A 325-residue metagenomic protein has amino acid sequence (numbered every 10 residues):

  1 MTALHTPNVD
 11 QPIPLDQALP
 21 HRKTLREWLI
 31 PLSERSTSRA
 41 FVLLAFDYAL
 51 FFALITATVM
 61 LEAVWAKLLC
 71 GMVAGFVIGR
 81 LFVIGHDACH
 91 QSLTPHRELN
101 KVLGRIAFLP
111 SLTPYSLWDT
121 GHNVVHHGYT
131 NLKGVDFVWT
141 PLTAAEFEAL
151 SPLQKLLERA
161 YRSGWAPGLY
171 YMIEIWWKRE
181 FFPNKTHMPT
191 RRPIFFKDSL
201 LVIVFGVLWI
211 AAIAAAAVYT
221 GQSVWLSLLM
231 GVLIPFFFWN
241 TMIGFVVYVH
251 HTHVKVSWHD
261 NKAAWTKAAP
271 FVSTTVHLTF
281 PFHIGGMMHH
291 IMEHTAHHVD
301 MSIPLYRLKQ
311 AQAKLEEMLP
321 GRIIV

Functional and structural regions predicted by a protein language model:
T2-H5, V9-I13, W28-I30, V254-W258 (+1 more regions): Polar-ligand-bearing catalytic/cofactor-coordination segments of membrane-embedded or membrane-tethered inner-membrane
T2-L25, G164-E180: Short, charged cytosolic
T24-R26, V59-M72, Y129, L228-G231 (+2 more regions): Short, motif-level signal for alpha-helix interfacial/capping segments enriched in acidic residues and aromatics/proline
R26-R35, M188-P189: Cytosolic juxtamembrane amphipathic/interface segments immediately preceding and feeding into a transmembrane helix
E34-L81, S111-T113, E158-I173, R191-V246: Alpha-helical bilayer-embedded segments of polytopic membrane proteins, i.e., transmembrane/intramembrane helices
I78-G85, C89-S199, K255-V325: Membrane-embedded catalytic scaffold of the fatty acid hydroxylase/desaturase
F245-S257: Juxtamembrane/interface segments at transmembrane-helix termini
